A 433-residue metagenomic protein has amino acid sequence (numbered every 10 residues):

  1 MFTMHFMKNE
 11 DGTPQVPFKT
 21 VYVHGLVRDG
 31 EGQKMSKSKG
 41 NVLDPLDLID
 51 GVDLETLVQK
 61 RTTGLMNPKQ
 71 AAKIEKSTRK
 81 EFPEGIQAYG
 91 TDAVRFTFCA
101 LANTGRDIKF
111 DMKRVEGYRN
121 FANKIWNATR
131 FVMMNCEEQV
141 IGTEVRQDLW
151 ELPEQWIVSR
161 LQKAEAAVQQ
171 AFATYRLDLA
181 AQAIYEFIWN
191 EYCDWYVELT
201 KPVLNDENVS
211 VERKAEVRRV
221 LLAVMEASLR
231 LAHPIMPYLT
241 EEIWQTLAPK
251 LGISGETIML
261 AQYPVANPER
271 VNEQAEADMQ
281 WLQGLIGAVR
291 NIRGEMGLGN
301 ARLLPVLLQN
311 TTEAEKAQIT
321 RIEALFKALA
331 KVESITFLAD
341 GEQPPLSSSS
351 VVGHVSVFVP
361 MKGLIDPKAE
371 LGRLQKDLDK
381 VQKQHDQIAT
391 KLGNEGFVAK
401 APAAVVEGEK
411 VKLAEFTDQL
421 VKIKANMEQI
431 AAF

Functional and structural regions predicted by a protein language model:
F2-K19, D29, Q33, E55-Q59 (+6 more regions): Secondary-structure transition/capping motifs at alpha-helix termini and the adjoining loop/turn into the next element
H24-G25, I125, Y192, P237 (+2 more regions): Residue-level signal for inorganic ion chemistry
V27-E31, S36-W150, P249-S254, E295-P305 (+3 more regions): Catalytic adenosine-cofactor/nucleotide-binding cores of aminoacyl-tRNA synthetases and other
R28, K39, Q139-A166, V197-G287 (+1 more regions): Acidic, turn-prone loop/beta-hairpin segments
S77-F82, K109-Y118, K163-I184, S228 (+2 more regions): Extended, non-catalytic structural segments that build the interaction scaffolds of large macromolecular assemblies
A88-A102, N120-M133, L152-K163, Q182-L204 (+3 more regions): Core structural elements
E116, T246-F433: C-terminal low-complexity, glycine/proline- and small-hydrophobic-enriched intrinsically disordered tails that act as
A122, L161, E165, I184-W189 (+4 more regions): Short amphipathic alpha-helical coiled-coil/interface segments
